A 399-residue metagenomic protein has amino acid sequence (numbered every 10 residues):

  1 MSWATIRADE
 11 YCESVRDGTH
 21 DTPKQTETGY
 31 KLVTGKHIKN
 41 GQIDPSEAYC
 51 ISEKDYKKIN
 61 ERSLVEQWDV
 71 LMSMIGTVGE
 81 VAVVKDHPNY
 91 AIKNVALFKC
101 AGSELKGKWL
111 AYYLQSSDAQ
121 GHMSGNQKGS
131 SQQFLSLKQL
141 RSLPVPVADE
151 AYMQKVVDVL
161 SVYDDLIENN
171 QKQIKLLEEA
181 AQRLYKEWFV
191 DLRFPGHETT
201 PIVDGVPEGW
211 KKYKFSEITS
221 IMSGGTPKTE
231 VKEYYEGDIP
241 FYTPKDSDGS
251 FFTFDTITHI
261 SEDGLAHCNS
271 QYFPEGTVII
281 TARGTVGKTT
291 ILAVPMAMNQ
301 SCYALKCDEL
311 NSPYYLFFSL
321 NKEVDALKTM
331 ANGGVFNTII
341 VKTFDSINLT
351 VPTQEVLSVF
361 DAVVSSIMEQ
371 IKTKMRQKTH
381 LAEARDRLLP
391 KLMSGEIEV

Functional and structural regions predicted by a protein language model:
M1-G18, S142-D191, P195-T226, T350 (+2 more regions): Non-catalytic DNA-recognition/assembly elements of restriction-modification systems
T5-K24, K36-Q67, Y213-K232, P240-E275 (+1 more regions): Sequence-specific dsDNA recognition surfaces
I6, K108, Y112, S116-S117 (+4 more regions): Residues on a specific face of well-ordered alpha-helices
D21-T28, E47, G125-Q127, H197-T199 (+2 more regions): Short coil/turn segments at secondary-structure boundaries
T28-Y30, Y90-K93, S130, K138-L140 (+4 more regions): Short edge beta-strand segments in beta-sheet-rich domains
T34-G35, K54-Q115, T243-P244, I257-E323 (+3 more regions): A short beta-sheet element
K93, Q120, Q127, Q132-Q133 (+3 more regions): Glutamine-centric residue-chemistry signal
S116-V145, K322-L349: Specificity-determining recognition surfaces
